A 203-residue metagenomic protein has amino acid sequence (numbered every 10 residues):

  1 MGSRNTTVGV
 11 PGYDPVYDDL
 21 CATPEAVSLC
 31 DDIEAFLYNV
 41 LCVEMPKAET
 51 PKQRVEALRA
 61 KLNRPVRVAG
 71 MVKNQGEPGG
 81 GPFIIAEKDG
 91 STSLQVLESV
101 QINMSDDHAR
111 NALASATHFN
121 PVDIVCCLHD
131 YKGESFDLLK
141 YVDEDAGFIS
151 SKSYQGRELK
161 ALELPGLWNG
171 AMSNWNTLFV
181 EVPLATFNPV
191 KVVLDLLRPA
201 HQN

Functional and structural regions predicted by a protein language model:
M1-D18, T23-N203: OB-fold and OB-like single-stranded nucleic-acid-recognition modules and their adjacent interaction interfaces
